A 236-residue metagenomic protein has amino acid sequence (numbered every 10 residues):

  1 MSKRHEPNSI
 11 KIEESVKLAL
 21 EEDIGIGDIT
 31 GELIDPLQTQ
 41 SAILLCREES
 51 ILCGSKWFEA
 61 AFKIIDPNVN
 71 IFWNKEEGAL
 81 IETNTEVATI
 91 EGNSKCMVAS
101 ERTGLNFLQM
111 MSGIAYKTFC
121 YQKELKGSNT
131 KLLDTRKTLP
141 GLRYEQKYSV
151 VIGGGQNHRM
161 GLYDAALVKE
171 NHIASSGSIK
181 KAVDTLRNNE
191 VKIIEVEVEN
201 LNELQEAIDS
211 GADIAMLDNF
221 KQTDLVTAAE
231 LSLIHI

Functional and structural regions predicted by a protein language model:
S2-S210, I214, V226-L231: Acidic/glycine-rich phosphate/pyrophosphate-binding loops and surrounding catalytic core that coordinate Mg2+
K221: Catalytic-pocket segment enriched in acidic/His residues
I234-I236: Conserved small/polar residues in nucleotide/adenosyl-binding loops
